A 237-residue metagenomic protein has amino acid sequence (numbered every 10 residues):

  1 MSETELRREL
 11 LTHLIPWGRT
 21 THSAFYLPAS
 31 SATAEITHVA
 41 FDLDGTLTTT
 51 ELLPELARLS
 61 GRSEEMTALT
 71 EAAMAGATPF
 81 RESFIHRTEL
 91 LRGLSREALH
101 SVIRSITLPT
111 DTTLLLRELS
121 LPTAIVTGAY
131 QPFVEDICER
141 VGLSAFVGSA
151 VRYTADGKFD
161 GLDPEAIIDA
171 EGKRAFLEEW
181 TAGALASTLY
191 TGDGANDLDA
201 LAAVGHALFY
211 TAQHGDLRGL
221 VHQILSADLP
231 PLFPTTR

Functional and structural regions predicted by a protein language model:
M1-T21, F25-V151, A155: Alpha-helical substrate-recognition element adjacent to the catalytic core
S2-H13, I103-R237: C-terminal cap/substrate-recognition subdomain and adjoining C-terminal extension of metal-dependent phosphatase-like
